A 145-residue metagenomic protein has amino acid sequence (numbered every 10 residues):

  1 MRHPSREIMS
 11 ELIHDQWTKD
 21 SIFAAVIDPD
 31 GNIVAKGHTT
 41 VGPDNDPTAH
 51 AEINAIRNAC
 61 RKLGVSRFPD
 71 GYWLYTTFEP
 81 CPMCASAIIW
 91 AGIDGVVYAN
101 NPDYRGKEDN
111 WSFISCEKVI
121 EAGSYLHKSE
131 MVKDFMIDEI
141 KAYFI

Functional and structural regions predicted by a protein language model:
M1-T18, S86-I145: Zinc-dependent deaminase
I22-G31: Short beta-strand scaffold segments in enzyme catalytic cores
N32-V41: Short beta->alpha transition motifs characteristic of CBS
T40-N54, N58: A short, polar/charged loop-to-alpha-helix boundary motif
K62, C84-A87: Cys/His-rich metal-chelating microdomains
V65-F78: Immediate flanking context of iron-sulfur cluster ligation sites
C81: Conserved G/P- and acidic residue-centered "switch" motifs that form tight phosphate/ATP-binding loops in soluble
